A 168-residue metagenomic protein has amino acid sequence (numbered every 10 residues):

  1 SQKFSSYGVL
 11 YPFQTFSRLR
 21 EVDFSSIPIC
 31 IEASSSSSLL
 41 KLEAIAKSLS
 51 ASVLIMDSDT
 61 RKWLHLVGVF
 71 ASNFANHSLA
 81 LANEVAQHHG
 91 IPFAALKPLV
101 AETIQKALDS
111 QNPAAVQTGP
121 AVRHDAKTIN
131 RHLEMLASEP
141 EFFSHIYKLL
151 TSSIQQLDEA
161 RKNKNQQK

Functional and structural regions predicted by a protein language model:
S1-E21: Rossmann-like NAD(P)(H) cofactor-binding subdomain of soluble oxidoreductases
K3-F4, S36, G90, A137-E141 (+1 more regions): Short, glycine- and charge-enriched coil/turn segments that flank and shape catalytic ligand pockets
F4-S6, E21-D109, Q156: Internal alpha-helical scaffold of NAD(P)-dependent oxidoreductase catalytic cores
Y11, H65, H132: Histidine-centered active-site/metal-ligand motif
T15-R18, S26, S72, G119 (+1 more regions): Generic structural "secondary-structure junction" signal
T103-Q166: Interdomain hinge/lid region at the active-site interface of Rossmann-like NAD(P)-dependent oxidoreductases
